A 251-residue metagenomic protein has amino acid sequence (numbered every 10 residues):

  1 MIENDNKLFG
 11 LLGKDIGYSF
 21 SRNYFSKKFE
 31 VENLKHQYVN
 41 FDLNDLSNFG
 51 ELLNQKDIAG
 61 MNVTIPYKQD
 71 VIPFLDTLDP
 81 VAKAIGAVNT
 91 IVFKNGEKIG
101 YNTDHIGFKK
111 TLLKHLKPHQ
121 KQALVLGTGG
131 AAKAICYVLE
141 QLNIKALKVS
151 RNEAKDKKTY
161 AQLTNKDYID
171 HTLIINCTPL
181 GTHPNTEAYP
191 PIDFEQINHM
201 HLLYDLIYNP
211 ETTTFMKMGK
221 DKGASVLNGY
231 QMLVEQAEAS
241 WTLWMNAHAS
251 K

Functional and structural regions predicted by a protein language model:
I2-H115: Phosphate/diphosphate ligand-binding glycine-rich loop within oxidoreductases
G13, G100-H105, L112, L116 (+2 more regions): Glycine-rich adenosine-cofactor-binding loop
V63-D70, A131, P179-T182, N209: Short glycine-rich anion-binding loops that position phosphate/pyrophosphate groups of nucleotides and phosphorylated
K94, K117-Q122, I197-H199: Short helix-loop-beta connector
K110, S225-K251: Active-site capping/gating segments
Q141-K158: NAD(P)-binding Rossmann-fold cofactor-contacting core
D156-L227: Rossmann-like adenosine-cofactor binding region
